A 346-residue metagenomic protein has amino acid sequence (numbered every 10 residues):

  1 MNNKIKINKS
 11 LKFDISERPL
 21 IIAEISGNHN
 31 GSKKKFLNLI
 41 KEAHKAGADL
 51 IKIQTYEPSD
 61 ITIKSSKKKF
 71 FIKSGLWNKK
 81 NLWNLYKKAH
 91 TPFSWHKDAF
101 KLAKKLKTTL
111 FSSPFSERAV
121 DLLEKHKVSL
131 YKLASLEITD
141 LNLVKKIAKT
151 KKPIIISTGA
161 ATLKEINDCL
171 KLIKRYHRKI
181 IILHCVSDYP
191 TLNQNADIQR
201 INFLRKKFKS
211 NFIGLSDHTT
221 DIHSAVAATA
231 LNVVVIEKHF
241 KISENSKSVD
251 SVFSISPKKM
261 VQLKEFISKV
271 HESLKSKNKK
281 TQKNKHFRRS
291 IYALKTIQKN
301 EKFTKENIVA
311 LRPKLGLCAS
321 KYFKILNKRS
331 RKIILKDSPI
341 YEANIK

Functional and structural regions predicted by a protein language model:
M1-K346: Catalytic cores and adjacent flexible loops of soluble metabolic enzymes that perform enolate/carbanion chemistry on
